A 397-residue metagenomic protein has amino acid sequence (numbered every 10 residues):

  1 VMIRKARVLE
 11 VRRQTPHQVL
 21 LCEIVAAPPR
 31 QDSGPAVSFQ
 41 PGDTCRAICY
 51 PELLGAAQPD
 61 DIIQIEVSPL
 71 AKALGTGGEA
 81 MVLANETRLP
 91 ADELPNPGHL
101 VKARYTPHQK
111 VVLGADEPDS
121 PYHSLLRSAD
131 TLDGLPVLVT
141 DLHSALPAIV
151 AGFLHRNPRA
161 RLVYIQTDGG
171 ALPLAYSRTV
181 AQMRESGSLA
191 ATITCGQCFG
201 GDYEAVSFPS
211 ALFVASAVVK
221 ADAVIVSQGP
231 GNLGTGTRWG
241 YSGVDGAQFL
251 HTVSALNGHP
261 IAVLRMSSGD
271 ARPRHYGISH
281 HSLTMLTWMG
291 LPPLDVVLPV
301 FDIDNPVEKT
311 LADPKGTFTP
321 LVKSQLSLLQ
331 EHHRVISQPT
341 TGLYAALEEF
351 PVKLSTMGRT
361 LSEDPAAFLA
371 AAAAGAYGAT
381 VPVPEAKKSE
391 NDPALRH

Functional and structural regions predicted by a protein language model:
M2-G134, D141, N157-R161: Extended, charged alpha/beta regions that create polyanion-binding interfaces
I3, H17, P51-Q58, T140-A148 (+5 more regions): Conserved active-site and cofactor/substrate-binding residues in soluble primary-metabolism enzymes
C45-A47, D61-I62, L135-V137, A160-Y164 (+3 more regions): Structural motif
I62-V67, L326-H397: Extended hydrophobic packing segments that form well-structured cores
L74-G75, R159-R161, P260-R265, A271-P273 (+2 more regions): Flexible, glycine/charged-enriched surface loops at secondary-structure junctions
K110-A205: Phosphate-binding glycine-rich loops and their immediate beta-loop-alpha structural context
T192-S210, I225-L326, Y344, A367: A structural signal for small-residue-enriched, beta-sheet-centric alpha/beta enzyme cores and oligomeric scaffold folds
A211-V219: Short, well-structured alpha-helical segments in soluble
